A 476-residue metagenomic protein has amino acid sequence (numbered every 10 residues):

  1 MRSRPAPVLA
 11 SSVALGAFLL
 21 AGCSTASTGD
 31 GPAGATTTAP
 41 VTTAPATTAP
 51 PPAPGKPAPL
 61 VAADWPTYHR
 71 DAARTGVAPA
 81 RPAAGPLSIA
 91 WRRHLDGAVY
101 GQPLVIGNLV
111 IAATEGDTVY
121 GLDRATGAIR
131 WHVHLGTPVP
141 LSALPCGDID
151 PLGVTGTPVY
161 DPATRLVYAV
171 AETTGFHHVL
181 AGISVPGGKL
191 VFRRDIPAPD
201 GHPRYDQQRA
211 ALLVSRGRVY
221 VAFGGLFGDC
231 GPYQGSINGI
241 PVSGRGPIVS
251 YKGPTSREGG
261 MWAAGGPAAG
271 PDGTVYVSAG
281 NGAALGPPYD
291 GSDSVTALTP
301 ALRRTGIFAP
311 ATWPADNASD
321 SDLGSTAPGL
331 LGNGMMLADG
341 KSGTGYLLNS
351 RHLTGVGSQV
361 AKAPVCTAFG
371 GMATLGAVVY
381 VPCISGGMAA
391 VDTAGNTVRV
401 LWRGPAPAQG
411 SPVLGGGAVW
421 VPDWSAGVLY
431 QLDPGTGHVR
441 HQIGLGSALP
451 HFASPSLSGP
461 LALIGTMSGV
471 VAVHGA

Functional and structural regions predicted by a protein language model:
M1-V13: Bacterial N-terminal signal peptides that target proteins for export
L19-G22: C-terminal motif of bacterial Sec signal peptides marking the signal peptidase cleavage site
S24-T36, P40, P45-A476: Noncatalytic, solvent-exposed loop/strand surfaces of beta-propeller-type extracellular/periplasmic domains
